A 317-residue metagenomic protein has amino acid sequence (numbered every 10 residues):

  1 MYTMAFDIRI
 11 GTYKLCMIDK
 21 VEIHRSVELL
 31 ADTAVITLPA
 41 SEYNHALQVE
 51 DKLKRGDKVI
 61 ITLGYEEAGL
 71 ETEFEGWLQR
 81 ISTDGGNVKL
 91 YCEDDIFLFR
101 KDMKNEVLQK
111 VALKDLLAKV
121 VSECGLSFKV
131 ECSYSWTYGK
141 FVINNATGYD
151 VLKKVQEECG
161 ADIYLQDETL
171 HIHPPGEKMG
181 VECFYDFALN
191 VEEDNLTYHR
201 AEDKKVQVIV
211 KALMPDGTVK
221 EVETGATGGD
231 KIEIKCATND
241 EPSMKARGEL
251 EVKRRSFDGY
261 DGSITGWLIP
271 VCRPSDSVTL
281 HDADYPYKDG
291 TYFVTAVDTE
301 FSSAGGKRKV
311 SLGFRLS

Functional and structural regions predicted by a protein language model:
M1-I10, K153, L165-R255, D261-A304 (+2 more regions): Acidic, small/polar-enriched beta strand-loop surface segments
M1-L98: Assembly/oligomerization scaffold segments
K20, E73-W77, K89, N105 (+4 more regions): Well-ordered beta-strand positions in beta-sheet-rich domains
I23-D32, I81-G86, L165-D167, R255-D258 (+1 more regions): Short, ordered beta-strand-loop transition motifs
A46-K58, D102-Q109, D276-H281: Extended Gly/Ser/Thr-rich low-complexity repeat segments, especially those forming or decorating extracellular
Q48-L53, S133, W267-V271, F301: Short, surface-exposed secondary-structure edge patches
D84-N190, T197: Charged- and aromatic-enriched interaction segments used to assemble and dock large macromolecular complexes
